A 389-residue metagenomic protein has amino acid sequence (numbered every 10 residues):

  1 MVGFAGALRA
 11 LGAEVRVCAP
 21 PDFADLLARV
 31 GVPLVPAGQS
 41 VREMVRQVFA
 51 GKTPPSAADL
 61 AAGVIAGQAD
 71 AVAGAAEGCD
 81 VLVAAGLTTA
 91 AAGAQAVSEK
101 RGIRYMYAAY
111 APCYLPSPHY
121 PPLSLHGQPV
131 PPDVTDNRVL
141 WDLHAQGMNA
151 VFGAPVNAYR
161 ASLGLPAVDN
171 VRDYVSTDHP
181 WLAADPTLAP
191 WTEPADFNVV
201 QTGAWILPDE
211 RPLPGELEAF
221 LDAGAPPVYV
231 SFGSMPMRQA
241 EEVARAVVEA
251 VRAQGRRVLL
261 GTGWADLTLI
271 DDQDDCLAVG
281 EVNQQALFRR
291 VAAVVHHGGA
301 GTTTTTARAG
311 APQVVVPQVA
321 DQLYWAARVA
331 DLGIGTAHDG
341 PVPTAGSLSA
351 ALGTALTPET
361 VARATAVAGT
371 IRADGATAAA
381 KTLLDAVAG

Functional and structural regions predicted by a protein language model:
M1-R16, D22, L26-R29, S56 (+8 more regions): Nucleotide-activated sugar donor-binding and catalytic core shared by glycosyltransferases and related lipid-linked
A5, A184-A293: Donor-nucleotide binding loops and adjacent catalytic segments primarily of GT-B fold Leloir glycosyltransferases
R16-A57, D133-D136: Conserved nucleotide-sugar phosphate-binding/catalytic loop shared by glycosyltransferases and other
C18-P20, A37, M106-A109, T202 (+4 more regions): Generic beta-sheet signal
A24-D25, V41-M44, Y107, A111-P118 (+1 more regions): Short gly/pro/ser/thr-enriched loop/turn and capping motifs at secondary-structure boundaries
A66-R138, T187-A189: Conserved nucleotide-sugar donor-interacting segment of glycosyltransferase catalytic cores, predominantly GT-B
D80-V81, H179, P227, A293: Structural motif
